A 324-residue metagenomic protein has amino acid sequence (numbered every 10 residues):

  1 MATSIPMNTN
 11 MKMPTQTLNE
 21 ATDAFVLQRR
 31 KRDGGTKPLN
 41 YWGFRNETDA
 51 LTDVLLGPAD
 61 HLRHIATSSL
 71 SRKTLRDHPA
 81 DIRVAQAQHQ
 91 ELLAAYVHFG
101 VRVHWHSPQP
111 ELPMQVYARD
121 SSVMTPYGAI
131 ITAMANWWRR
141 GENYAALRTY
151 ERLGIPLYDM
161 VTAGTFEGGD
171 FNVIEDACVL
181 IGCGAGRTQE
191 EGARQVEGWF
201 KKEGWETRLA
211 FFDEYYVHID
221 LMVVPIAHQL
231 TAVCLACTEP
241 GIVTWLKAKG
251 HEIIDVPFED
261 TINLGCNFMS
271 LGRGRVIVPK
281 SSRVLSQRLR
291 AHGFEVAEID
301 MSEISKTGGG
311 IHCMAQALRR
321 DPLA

Functional and structural regions predicted by a protein language model:
A2-A324: The feature marks the mature, well-folded catalytic cores of soluble enzymes
